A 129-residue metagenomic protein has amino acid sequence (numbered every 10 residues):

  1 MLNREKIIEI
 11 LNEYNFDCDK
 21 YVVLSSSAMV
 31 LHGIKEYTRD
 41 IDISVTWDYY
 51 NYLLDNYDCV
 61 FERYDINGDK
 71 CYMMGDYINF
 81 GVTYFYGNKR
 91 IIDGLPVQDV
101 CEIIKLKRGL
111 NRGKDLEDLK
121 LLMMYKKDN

Functional and structural regions predicted by a protein language model:
M1-N129: Compositionally biased terminal segments of proteins
